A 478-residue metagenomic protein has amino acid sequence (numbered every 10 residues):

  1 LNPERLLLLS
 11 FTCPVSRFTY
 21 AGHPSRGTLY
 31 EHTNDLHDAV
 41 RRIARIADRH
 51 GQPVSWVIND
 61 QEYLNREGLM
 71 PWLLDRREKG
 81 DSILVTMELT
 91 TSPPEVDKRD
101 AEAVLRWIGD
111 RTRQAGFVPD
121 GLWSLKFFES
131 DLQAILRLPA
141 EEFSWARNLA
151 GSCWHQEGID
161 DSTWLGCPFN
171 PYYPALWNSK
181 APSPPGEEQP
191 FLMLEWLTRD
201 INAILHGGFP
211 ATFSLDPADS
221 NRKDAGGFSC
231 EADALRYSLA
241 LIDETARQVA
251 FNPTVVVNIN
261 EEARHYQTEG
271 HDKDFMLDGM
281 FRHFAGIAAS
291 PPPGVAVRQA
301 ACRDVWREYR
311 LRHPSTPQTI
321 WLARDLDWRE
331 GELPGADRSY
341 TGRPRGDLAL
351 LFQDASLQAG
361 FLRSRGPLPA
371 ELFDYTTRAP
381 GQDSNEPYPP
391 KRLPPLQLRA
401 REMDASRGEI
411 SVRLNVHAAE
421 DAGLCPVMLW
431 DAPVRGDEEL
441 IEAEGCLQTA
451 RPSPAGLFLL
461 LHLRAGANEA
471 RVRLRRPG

Functional and structural regions predicted by a protein language model:
L1-D75, F213, A250-H265, H283-A296: Active-site beta->alpha N-cap acidic-glycine motif
L29-I43, R66-P71, K98-W107, L132 (+2 more regions): Well-ordered, non-membrane alpha-helical segments in soluble/globular domains
P53, V57-Q133, C153-Q156, L192 (+3 more regions): Metal-dependent polysaccharide deacetylase catalytic core of the NodB/CE4 family, i.e., the active-site-bearing domain
F117-V255: Active-site-adjacent pocket scaffolds in enzyme catalytic domains
W145-I159, Y172, W177, D219-L357 (+1 more regions): C-terminal domain-boundary segment and adjacent tail
N415-G436: Surface-exposed beta-strand/loop patches in extracellular or lumenal glycoproteins
L440-F458: Solvent-exposed beta-strand/loop surfaces of large extracellular or lumenal domains
P454-G478: C-terminal beta-strand-rich structural cap/linker in extracellular carbohydrate-active enzymes
